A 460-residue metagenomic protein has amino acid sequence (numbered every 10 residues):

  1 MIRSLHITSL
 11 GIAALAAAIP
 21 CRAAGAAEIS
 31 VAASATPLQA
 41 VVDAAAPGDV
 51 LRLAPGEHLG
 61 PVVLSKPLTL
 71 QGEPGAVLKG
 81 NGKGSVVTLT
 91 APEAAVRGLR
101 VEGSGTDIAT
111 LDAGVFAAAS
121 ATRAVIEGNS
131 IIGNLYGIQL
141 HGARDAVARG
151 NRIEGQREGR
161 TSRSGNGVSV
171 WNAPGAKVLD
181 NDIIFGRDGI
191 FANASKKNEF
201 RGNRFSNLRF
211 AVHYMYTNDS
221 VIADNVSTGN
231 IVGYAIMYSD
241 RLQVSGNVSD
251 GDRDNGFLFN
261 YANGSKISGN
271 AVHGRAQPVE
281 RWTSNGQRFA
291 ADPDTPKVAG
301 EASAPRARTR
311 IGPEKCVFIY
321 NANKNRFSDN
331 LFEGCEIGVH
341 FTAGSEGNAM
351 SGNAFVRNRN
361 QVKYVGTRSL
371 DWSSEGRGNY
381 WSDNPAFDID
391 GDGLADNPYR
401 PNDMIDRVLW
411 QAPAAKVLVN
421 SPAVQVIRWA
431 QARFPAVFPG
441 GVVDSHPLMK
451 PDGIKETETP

Functional and structural regions predicted by a protein language model:
S9-P20: Bacterial N-terminal signal peptides
C21-A26: Boundary at the C-terminal end of the N-terminal hydrophobic targeting segment
A27-E57: Acidic Gly/Asp/Thr-rich repetitive segments characteristic of extracellular carbohydrate-active and adhesion proteins
Q39, D43, P47, H58-Q71 (+3 more regions): Extracellular beta-strand-rich solenoid/capping regions of secreted or surface-exposed proteins that bind or remodel
R52, V63, Q71, K79 (+25 more regions): Extracellular beta-strand solenoid repeats
G80-T88, I108-A117, I132-L140, R160-N172 (+7 more regions): Extracellular beta-strand/beta-solenoid scaffold signature
A271-Y320, N325-P460: Functionally critical loop-and-helix segments that line ligand-binding/catalytic clefts of soluble enzyme domains
